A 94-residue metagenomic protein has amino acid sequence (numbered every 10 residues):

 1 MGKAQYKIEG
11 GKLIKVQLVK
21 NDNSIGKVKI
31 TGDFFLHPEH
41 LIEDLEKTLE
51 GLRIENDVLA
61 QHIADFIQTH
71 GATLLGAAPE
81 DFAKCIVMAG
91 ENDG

Functional and structural regions predicted by a protein language model:
M1-D22: Structured beta-strand/loop patches that form or line metal/cofactor-binding pockets in enzymes
K15, S24-G94: Active-site- and interface-proximal helix/loop "cap" or "latch" segments in soluble metabolic and energy-transducing
